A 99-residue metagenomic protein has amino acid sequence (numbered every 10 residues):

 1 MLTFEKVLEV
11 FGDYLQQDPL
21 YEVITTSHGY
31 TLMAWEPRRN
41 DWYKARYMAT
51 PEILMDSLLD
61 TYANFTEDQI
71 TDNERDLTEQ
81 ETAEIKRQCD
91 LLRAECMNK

Functional and structural regions predicted by a protein language model:
M1-L20, T26-H28: A contiguous binding-surface segment within folded domains or other stable secondary-structure elements
L2-E9, A45-K99: Mixed-charge, Lys/Arg-enriched low-complexity segments
P19-W42, T61: Short aromatic-glycine-(Arg/Gly/Cys) micro-motifs in beta-strand/loop hairpins
